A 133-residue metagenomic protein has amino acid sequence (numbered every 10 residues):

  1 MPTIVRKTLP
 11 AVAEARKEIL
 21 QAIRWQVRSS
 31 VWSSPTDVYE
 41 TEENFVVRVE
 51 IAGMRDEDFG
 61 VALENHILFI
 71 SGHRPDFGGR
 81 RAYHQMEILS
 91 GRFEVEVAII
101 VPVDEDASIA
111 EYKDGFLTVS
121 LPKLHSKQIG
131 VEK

Functional and structural regions predicted by a protein language model:
M1-K133: Alpha-crystallin/small heat shock protein
